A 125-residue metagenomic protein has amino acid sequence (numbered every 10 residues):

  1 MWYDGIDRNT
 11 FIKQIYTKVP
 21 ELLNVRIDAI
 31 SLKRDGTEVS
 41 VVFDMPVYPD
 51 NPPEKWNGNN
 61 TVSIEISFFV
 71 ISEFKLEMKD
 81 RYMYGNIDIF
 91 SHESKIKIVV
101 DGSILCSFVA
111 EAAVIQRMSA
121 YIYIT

Functional and structural regions predicted by a protein language model:
M1-T125: Surface-exposed, interaction-prone regions used to assemble/regulate multi-protein complexes
